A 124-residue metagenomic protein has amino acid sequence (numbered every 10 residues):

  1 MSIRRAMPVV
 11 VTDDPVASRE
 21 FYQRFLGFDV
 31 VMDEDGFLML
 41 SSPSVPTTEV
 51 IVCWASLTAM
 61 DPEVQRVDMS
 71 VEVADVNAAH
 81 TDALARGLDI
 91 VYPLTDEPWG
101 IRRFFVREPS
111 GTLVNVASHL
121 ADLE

Functional and structural regions predicted by a protein language model:
M1-R19, P46-T47, V67-V71, A117-E124: N-terminal beta-strand motif that seeds the catalytic metal site of vicinal oxygen chelate
M7-V9, M39, I51, D68-S70 (+1 more regions): Short aromatic/hydrophobic contact patches that present stacked aromatics for nucleic-acid/ligand binding
V9, D29-F37, T95-E97, A121-L123: Conserved catalytic-core motifs of GNAT/GCN5-like acyltransferases
D14-V16, M69-L113: Vicinal oxygen chelate
Y22: Terminal peptide-recognition signature
F25-V31, G87-D89: Conserved acetyl-CoA-binding loop of GNAT-fold acetyltransferases
D29-V64, L113-S118: Conserved short beta-strand elements that form part of the metal-binding/catalytic scaffold of enzyme active sites
P62-Q65, G100, E124: A conserved beta-turn-beta hairpin within the catalytic core of GNAT-like acetyltransferases that forms part
